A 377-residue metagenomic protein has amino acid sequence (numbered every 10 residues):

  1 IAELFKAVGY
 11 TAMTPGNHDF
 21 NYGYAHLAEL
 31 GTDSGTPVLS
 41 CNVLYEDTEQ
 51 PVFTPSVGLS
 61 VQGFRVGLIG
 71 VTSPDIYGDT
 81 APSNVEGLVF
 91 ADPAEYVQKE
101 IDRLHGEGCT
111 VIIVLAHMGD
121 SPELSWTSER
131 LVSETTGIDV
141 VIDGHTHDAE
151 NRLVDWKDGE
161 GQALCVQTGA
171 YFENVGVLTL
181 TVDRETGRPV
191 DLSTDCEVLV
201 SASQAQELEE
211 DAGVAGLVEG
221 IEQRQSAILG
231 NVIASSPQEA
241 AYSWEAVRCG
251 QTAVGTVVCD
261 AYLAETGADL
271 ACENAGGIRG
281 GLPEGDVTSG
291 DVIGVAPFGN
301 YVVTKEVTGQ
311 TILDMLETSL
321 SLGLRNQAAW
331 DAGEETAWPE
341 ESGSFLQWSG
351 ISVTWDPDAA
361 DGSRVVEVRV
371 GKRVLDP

Functional and structural regions predicted by a protein language model:
I1-S203, C249, A253-A261, A271 (+1 more regions): Acidic, metal/ion-coordinating pockets
T14-S34, I221-Y242, W330-P339: Short N-terminal secondary-structure initiator segments
S34-N42, T54-S56, W156-L164, N174 (+1 more regions): Feature captures C-terminal
T54, D92-K99, V111, W126 (+8 more regions): Generic recognition of stable, solvent-exposed alpha-helical segments in well-folded globular domains
R65, S243-A246, V374: Short, solvent-exposed loop/turn motifs
S73, D120, G169-F172, A234-A240 (+2 more regions): Short, flexible loop/turn elements at secondary-structure junctions
V85, A246, N300: Conserved short-loop catalytic and cofactor-binding motifs
T181-V287, A296: A short C-terminal boundary segment appended to hydrolase-like catalytic domains
